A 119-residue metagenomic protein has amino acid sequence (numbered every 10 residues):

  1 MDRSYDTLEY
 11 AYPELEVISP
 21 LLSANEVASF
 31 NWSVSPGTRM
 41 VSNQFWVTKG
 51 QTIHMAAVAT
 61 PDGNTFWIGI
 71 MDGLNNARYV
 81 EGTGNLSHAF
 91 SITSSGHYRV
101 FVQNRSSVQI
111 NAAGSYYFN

Functional and structural regions predicted by a protein language model:
M1-S33: N-terminal prepro-regions of secreted/extracellular proteins
N31-T48: Non-catalytic, beta-strand-enriched accessory regions in extracellular/secretory proteins and membrane protein
N43, G84-F90: Short strand-edge motifs at loop-to-beta-strand transitions and within beta-strands of extracellular beta-rich domains
T48-Q51, T60-T65, R105-S107: Short proline/glycine-enriched turn/loop motifs at strand-loop junctions of beta-rich domains
Q51-I53, S91-V108: Noncatalytic modules at the cell exterior or secretory-pathway interfaces, chiefly beta-strand-rich lectin/adhesion
M55-A57: Terminal connector regions
P61-G84: Surface-exposed beta-strand/loop patches in noncatalytic accessory domains and peripheral targeting/linker segments
N64-I68, S106-N119: Edge beta-strands of jelly-roll/beta-sandwich modules across compartments, strongly enriched in secreted/luminal
